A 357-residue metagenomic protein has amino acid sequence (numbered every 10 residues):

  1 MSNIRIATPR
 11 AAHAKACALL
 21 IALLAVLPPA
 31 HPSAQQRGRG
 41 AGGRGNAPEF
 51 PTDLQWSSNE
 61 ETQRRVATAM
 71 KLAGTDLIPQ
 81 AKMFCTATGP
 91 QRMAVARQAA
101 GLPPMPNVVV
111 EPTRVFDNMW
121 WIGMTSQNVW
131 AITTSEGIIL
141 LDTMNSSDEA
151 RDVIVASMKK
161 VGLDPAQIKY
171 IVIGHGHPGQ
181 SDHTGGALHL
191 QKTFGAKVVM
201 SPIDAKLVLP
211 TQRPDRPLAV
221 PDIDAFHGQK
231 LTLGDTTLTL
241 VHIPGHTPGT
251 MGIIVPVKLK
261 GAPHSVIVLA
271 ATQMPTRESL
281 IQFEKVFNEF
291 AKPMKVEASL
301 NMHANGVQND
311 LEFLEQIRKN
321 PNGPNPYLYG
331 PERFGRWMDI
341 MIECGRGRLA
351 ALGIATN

Functional and structural regions predicted by a protein language model:
M1-H13: N-terminal secretory signal peptides that target proteins for export/translocation
R10-L23: Sec-dependent N-terminal signal peptides
L23-L27, H31-P104, M274-N357: Accessory terminal helices/loops
D53-N59, A67, K71, D148-D152 (+3 more regions): Active-site HxH/HxHxD metal-binding segment of metal-dependent hydrolases
M105-V161, G252-T272: Conserved beta-strand hairpin/beta-sheet module of binuclear metal-dependent hydrolase folds, prominently
V108-V109, R114-D117, D152, L163 (+5 more regions): Metallo-beta-lactamase
N118, I132, D142, H175 (+5 more regions): Divalent metal-coordination and catalytic microenvironments
S126-V129, I138, N145-D148, H175-S181 (+6 more regions): Solvent-exposed loop/turn segments at secondary-structure junctions within structured extracellular/periplasmic domains
